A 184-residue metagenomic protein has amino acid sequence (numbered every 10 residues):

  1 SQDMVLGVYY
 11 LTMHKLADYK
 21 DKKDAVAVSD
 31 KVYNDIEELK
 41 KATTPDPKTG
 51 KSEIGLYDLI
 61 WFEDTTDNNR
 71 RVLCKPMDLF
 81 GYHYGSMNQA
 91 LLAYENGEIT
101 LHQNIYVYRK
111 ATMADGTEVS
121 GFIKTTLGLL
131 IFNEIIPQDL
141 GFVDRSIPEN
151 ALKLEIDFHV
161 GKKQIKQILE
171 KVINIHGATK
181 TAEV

Functional and structural regions predicted by a protein language model:
S1-V184: Feature marking long nucleic-acid-engaging regions of large polymerase/nuclease enzymes
